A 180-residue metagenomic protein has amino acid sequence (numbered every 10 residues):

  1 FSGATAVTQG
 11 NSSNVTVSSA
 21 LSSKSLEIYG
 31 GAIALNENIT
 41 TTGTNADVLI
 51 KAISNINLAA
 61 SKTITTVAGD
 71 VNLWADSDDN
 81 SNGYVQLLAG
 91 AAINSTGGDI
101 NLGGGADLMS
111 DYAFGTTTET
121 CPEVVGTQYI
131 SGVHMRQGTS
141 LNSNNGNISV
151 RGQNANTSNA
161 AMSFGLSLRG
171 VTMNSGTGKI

Functional and structural regions predicted by a protein language model:
F1-G3: Extended repeat-based solenoid scaffolds, especially LRR ectodomains and other repeat-derived architectures
T5-V7, S12-T16, L21-S23, G31-L35 (+12 more regions): Extracellular beta-strand scaffolds
A113-Q128: Surface-exposed intrinsically disordered loops and tails
